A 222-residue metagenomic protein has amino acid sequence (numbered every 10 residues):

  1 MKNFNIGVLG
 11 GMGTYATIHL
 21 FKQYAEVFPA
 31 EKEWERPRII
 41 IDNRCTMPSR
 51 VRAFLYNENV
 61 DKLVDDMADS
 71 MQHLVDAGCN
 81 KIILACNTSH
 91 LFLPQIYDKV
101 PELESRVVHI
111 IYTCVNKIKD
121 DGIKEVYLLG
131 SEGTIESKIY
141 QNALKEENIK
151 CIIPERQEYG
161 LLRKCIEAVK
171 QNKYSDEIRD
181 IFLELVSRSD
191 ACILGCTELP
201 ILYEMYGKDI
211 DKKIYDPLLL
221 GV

Functional and structural regions predicted by a protein language model:
M1-V222: Non-catalytic structural scaffold of enzyme domains
